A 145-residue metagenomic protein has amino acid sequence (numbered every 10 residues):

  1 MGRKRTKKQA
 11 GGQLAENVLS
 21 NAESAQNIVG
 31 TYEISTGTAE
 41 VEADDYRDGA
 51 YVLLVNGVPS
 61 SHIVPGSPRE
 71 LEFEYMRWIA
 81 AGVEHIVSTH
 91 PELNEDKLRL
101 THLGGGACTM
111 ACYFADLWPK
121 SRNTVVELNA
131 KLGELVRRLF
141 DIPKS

Functional and structural regions predicted by a protein language model:
M1-S60: N-terminal auxiliary segments of SAM/dcSAM-dependent transferases
V58, I63, S67-P68: Acidic/histidine-rich helix-loop elements that form or flank divalent-metal/phosphate-binding sites at the catalytic
G66-S145: The AdoMet/dcAdoMet-binding core of the Class I SAM-like
